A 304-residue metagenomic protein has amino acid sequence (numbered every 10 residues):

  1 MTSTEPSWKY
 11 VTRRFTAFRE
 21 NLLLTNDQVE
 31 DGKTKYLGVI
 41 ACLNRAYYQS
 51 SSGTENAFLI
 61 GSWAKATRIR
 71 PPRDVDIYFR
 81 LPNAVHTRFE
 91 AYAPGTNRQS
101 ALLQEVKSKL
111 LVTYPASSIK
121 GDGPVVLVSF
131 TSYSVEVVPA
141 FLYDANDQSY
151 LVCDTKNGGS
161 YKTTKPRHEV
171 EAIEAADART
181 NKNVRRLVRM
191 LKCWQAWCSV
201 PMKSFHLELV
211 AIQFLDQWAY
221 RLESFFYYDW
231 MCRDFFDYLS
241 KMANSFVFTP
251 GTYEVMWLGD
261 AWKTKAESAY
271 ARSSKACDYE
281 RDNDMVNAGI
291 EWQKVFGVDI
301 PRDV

Functional and structural regions predicted by a protein language model:
M1-P72, N83-N97: N-terminal regions immediately upstream of nucleotidyltransferase
N26, E30, V39, L43-A46 (+2 more regions): Conserved catalytic core of two-metal-ion nucleotidyltransferases
R88-S100, A140, D144-T155, F226-D237: Helical (often loop-to-helix) elements that flank the catalytic cores of nucleotide-handling enzymes
D122, V126-S132, V138-F141, I173-C198 (+1 more regions): Catalytic residues for metal-mediated phosphoryl-transfer on nucleic acids/nucleotides
Y143-A176: Aromatic/basic-lined ligand-recognition segments that form π-stacking hydrophobic pockets flanked by Lys/Arg to engage
R185-G297, P301-D303: Conserved nucleotidyltransferase catalytic core and NTase-mimicking acidic/glycine-rich helix/loop elements in nucleic
